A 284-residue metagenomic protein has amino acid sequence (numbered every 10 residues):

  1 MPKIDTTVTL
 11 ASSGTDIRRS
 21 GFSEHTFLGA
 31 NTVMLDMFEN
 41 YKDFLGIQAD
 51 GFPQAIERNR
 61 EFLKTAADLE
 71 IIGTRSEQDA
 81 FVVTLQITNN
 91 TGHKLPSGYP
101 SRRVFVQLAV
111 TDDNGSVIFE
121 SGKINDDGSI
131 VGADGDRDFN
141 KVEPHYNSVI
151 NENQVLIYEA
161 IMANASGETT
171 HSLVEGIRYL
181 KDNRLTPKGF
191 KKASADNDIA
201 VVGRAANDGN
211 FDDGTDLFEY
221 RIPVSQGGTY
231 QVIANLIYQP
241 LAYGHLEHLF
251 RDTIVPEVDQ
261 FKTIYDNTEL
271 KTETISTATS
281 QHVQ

Functional and structural regions predicted by a protein language model:
M1-A200, D208-F211, F218-V224, V232 (+1 more regions): Primarily the internal scaffold of c-type cytochrome electron-transfer domains, especially repeated/multiheme c-type
